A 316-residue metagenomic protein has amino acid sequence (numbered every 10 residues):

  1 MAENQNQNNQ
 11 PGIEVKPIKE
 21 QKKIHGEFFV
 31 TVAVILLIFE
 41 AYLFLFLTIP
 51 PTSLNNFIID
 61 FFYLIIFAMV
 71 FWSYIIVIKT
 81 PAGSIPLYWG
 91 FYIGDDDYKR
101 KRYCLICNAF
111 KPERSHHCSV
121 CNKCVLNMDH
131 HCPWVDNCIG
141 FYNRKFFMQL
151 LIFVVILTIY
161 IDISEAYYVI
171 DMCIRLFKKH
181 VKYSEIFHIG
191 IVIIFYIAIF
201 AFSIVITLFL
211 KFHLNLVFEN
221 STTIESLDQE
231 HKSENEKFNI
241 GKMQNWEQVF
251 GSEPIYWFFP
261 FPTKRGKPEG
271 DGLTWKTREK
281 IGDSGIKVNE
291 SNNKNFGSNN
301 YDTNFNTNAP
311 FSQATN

Functional and structural regions predicted by a protein language model:
A2-N316: Membrane-associated feature with strongest affinity for ZDHHC
